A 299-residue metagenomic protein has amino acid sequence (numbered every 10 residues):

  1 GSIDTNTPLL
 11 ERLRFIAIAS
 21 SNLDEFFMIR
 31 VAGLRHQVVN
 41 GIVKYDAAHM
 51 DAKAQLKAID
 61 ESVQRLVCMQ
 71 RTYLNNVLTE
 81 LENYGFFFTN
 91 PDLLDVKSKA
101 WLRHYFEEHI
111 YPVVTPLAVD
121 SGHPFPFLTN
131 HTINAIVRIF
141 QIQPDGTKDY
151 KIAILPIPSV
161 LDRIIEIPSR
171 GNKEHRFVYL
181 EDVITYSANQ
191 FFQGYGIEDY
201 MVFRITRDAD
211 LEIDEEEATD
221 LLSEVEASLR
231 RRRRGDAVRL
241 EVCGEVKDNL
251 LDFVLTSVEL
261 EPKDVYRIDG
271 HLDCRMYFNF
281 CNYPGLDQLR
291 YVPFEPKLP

Functional and structural regions predicted by a protein language model:
G1-P299: N-terminal localization/anchoring segments of enzymes in phospholipid and broader phosphate metabolism
